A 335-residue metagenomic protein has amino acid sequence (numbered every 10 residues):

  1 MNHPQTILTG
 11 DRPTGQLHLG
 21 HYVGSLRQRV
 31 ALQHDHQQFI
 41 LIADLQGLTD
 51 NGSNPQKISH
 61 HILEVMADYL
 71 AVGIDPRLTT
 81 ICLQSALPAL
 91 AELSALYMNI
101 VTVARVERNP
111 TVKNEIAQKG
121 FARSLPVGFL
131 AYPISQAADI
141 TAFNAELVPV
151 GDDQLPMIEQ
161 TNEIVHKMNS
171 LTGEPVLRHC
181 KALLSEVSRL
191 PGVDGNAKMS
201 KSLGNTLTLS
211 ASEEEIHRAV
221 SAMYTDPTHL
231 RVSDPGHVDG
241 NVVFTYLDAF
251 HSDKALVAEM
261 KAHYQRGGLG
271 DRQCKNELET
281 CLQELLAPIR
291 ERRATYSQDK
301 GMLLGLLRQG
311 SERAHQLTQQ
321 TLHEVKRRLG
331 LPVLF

Functional and structural regions predicted by a protein language model:
N2-A138, A294: N-terminal Rossmann-like or analogous alpha/beta NTP/dinucleotide-binding catalytic cores that position adenine
S53-P55, V148-G151, P175: Short, polar/flexible loop-turn hinges at active-site or ligand-entry regions and domain interfaces
M66, G73, V101-R105, A145 (+2 more regions): A generic secondary-structure signal for well-formed alpha-helical elements
V103-E107, A142-P149, H251-M260, R290: Short helix-capping/linker segments at secondary-structure and domain boundaries
P110-N114, K119-M168, P191-D194: Internal, conserved structured core segments that host functional sites
P156, N162-F335: Conserved nucleotide- and phosphate/pyrophosphate-binding catalytic cores in adenylate/nucleotidyl-handling enzymes
